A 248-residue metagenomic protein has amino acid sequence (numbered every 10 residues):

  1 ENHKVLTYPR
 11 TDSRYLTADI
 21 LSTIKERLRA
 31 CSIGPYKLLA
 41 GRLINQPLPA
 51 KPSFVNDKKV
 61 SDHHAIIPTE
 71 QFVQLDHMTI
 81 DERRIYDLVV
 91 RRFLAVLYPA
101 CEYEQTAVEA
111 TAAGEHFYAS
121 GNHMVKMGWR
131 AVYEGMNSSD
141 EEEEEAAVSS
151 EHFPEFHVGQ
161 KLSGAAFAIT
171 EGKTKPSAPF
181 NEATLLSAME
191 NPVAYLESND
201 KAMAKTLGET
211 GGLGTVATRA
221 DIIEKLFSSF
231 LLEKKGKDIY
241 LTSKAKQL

Functional and structural regions predicted by a protein language model:
E1-L248: Core catalytic DNA strand-manipulation module of type IA topoisomerases
